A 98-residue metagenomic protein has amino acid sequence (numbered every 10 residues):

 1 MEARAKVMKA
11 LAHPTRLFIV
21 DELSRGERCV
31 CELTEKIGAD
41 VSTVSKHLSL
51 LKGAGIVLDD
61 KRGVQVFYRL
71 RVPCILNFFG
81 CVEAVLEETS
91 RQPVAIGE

Functional and structural regions predicted by a protein language model:
M1-A3, I75-E98: Amphipathic alpha-helical dimerization/coiled-coil segments that flank or bridge DNA-binding/regulatory modules
E2-S42, Q65-I75: N-terminal helix-turn-helix DNA-binding core of bacterial DNA-binding proteins
A10, G53, A84-E87: Regular, well-ordered alpha-helical segments
I37, I56-V57, G80: Exposed, low-complexity/repetitive linear segments and helix-based recognition motifs, biased toward charged/polar
L48-S49: Short, hydrophobic-biased segments on the C-terminal half of alpha helices that form "recognition helices"
K52-R62, R69: Beta-hairpin "wing" of winged helix-turn-helix
